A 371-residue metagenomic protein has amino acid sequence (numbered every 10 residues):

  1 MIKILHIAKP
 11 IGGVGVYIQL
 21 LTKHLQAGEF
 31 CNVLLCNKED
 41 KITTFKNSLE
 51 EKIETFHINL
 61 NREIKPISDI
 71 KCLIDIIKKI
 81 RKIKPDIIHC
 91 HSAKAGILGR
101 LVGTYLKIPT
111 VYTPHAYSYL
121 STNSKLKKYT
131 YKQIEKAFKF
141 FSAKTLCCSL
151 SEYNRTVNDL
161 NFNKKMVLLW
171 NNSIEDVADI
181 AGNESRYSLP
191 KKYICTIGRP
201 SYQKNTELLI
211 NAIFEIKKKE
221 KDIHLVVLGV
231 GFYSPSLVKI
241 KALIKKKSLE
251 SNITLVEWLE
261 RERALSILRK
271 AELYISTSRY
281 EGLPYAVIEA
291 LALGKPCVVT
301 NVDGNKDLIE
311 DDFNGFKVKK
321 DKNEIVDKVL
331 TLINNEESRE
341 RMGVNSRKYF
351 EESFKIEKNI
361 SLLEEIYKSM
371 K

Functional and structural regions predicted by a protein language model:
K3-L5, S188-K204, I210-I213, V226: Conserved donor-binding/catalytic core segment of Leloir-type glycosyltransferases
L5-S68, R155, D159-L160, L168 (+1 more regions): N-terminal strand-loop element at the rim of the active site of nucleotide-sugar-dependent glycosyltransferases
L35-K41, I197, H224-K239: Glycosyltransferase donor-sugar binding loop
F56, K139-I180, T196: Donor nucleotide-sugar binding/catalytic pocket of nucleotide-sugar-dependent glycosyltransferases
V238-L259: Nucleotide-activated donor-binding/catalytic signature segment of Leloir-type glycosyltransferases, i.e., the conserved
R279: Aromatic "clamp/platform" in nucleotide-sugar-dependent glycosyltransferases that forms part of the donor/acceptor
P296-V299: Short hydrophobic beta-strand element within catalytic cores of glycosyltransferases and related nucleotide-activated
D311-D312, F316-N323, T331-E336: Conserved acidic donor-binding segment of nucleotide-sugar-dependent glycosyltransferases
